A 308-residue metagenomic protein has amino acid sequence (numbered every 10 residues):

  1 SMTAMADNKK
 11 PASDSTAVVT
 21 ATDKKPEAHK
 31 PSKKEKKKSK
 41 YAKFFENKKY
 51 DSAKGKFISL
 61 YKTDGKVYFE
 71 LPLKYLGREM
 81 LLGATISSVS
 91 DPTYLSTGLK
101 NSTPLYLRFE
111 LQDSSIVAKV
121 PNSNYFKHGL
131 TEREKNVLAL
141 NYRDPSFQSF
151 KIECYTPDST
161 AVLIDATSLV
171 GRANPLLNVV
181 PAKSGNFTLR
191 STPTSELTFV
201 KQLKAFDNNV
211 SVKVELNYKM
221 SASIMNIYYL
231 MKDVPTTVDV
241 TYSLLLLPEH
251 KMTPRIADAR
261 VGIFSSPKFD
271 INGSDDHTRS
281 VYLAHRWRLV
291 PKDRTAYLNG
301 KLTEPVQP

Functional and structural regions predicted by a protein language model:
S1-K10: Bacterial Sec-dependent N-terminal signal peptides
K9-P308: Auxiliary tRNA-acceptor-end handling modules of aminoacyl-tRNA synthetases
